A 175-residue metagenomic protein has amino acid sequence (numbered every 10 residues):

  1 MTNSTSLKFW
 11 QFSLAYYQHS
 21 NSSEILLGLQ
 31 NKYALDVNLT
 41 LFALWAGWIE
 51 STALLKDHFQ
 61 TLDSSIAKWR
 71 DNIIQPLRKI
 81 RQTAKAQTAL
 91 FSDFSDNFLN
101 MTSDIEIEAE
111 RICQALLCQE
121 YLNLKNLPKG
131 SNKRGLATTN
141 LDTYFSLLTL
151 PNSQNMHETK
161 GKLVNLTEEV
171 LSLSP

Functional and structural regions predicted by a protein language model:
M1, Y33, T61, L147-P151 (+1 more regions): N-terminal secretory/membrane-targeting helices
M1-H19, N72-R78, Q82-K85, E106: An acidic intrinsically disordered interaction segment
F9-N31, N97: Short amphipathic alpha-helical segments and their helix-coil junctions
N21-K68: N-terminal interaction modules that seed assembly of large macromolecular complexes
L27, A43, R81, C118-L122 (+1 more regions): Amphipathic alpha-helical segments within well-ordered protein domains
V37-L41, I73-P76, C113-L116: Residue-level detector of well-ordered alpha-helical segments, enriched for hydrophobic/aromatic packing positions
L55-S95, E110: Long, charge-dense
A86-L173: A charged, amphipathic interaction segment
